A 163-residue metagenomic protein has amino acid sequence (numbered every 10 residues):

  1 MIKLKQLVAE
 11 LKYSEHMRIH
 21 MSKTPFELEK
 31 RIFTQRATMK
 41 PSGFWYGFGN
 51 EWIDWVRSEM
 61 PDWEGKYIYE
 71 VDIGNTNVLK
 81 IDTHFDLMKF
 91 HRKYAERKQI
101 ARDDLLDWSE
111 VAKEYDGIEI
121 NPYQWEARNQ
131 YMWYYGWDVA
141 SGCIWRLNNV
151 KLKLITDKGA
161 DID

Functional and structural regions predicted by a protein language model:
M1-A9: Short acidic, low-complexity intrinsically disordered linear motifs used for protein-protein interactions
I2, E51-D54, K98-R102: Short amphipathic alpha-helical surface micro-motifs
L4, G49, I118-I120: Short low-polarity hydrophobic stretches
L11-F33, M60-D163: Active-site and NAD+-binding cores of ADP-ribose-processing enzymes
L28-K66: Extended catalytic/binding region for NAD+/ADP-ribose chemistry, centered on the ART fold
